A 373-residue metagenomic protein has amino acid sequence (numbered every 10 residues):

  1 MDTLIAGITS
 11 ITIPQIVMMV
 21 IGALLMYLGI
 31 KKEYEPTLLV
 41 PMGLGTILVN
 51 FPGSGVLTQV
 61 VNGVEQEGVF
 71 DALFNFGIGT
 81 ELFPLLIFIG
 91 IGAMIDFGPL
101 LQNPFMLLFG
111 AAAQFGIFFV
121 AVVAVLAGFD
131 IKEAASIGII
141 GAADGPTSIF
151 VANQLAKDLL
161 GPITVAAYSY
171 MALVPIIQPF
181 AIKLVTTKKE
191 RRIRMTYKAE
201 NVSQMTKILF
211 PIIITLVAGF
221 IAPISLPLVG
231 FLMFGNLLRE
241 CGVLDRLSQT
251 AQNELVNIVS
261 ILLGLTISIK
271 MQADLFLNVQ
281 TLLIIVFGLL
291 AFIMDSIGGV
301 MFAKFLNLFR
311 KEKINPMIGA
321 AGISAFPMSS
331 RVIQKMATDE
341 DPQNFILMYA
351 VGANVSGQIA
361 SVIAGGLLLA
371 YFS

Functional and structural regions predicted by a protein language model:
M1-S10, I16, N62-E67, F180-L209 (+2 more regions): Intrinsically disordered, low-complexity non-transmembrane regions of multi-pass membrane transporters
M1-S10, L25, K31, L44-L82 (+3 more regions): Hydrophobic transmembrane alpha-helices of multi-pass solute/ion transporters
A6-M18, D71-I87, E133-G141, Y168 (+3 more regions): Structural signature of hydrophobic alpha-helical transmembrane segments
N75, G79-T80, I91-M94, F109-F119 (+4 more regions): Alpha-helical membrane segments and immediately flanking helix-loop junctions that form or couple to the substrate/ion
L100-A121, A273-G299, A350-N354: Entry/N-cap segments of selected transmembrane alpha helices and their immediately preceding amphipathic helices
L159-I176, F287-M294, I318: Alpha-helical transmembrane segments
S169-V243: Membrane-embedded hairpin module used as a gating/binding unit in multi-pass transport and secretion proteins
T215-F302: Transmembrane helical segments that form the transport core of multi-pass membrane transport proteins
